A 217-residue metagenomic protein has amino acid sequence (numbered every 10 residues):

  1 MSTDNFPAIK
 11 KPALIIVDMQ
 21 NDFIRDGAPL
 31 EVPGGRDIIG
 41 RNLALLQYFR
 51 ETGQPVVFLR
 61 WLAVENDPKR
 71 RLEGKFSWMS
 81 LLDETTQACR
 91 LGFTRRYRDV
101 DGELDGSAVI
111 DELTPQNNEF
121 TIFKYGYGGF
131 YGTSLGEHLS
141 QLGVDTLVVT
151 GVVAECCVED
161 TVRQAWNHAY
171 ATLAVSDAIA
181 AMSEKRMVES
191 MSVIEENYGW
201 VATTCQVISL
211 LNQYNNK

Functional and structural regions predicted by a protein language model:
M1-A13, L43-E51: Short amphipathic alpha-helices and their capping/turn segments at secondary-structure boundaries
A8-I9, L139-D145: Glycine-rich phosphate-binding loop signature in dinucleotide/nucleotide-binding domains
A28-G35: Short glycine-enriched, charge-decorated loop/helix-capping segments at active-site entrances that position
R36-L142: Active-site alpha/beta core segments
V148-V152, A171-E184: A short glycine-rich beta-strand->turn/loop micro-motif centered on a GG-aromatic cluster
V158-H168: Short Gly/Thr/Asp-enriched flexible loops that form oxyanion-binding sites at enzyme active sites
A181-E195: Active-site-proximal loop->helix
Y198-K217: A charged, well-structured terminal subsegment
